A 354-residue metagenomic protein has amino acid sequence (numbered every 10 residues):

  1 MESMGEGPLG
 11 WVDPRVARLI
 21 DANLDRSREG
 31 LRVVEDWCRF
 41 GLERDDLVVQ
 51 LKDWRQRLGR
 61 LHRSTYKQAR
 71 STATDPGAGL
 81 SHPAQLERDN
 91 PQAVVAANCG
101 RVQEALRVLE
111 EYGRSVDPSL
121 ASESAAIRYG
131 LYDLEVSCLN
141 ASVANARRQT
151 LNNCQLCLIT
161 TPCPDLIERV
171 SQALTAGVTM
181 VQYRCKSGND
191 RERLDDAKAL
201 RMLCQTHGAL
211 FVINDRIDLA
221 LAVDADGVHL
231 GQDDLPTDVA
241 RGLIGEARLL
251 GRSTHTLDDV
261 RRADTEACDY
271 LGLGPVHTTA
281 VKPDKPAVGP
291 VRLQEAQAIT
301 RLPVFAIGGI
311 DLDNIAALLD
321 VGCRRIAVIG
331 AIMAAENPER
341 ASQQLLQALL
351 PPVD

Functional and structural regions predicted by a protein language model:
E2-D25, E29-A144: Structural preference for solvent-exposed beta-strand-turn elements and adjacent flexible terminal/loop segments within
R15-R18, A125, Y129-Q172, D238 (+2 more regions): N-terminal amphipathic alpha-helix/helix-capping segment at the start of soluble metabolic enzymes
P91, N152-I167, R248-T254, A306: Active-site mouth loops of central-metabolism enzymes
V170-A176, M202-T206, L221, R241-I244 (+2 more regions): Acidic (Asp/Glu)-rich catalytic clusters
T179, R184-K186, Q232-A240, G272-D284 (+1 more regions): Glycine-rich phosphate-binding active-site loops on the catalytic face of alpha/beta enzymes
R193-D215, Q232-H255, D284-L312, L345-D354: Alpha-helix-loop-beta-strand connector modules within alpha/beta enzyme cores
F211-D226, H255-A267, I299-A306, I310-V328 (+1 more regions): Catalytic cores of alpha/beta
S253-P283: Histidine/lysine/aspartate-rich catalytic loop segments that bind and position anionic ligands
